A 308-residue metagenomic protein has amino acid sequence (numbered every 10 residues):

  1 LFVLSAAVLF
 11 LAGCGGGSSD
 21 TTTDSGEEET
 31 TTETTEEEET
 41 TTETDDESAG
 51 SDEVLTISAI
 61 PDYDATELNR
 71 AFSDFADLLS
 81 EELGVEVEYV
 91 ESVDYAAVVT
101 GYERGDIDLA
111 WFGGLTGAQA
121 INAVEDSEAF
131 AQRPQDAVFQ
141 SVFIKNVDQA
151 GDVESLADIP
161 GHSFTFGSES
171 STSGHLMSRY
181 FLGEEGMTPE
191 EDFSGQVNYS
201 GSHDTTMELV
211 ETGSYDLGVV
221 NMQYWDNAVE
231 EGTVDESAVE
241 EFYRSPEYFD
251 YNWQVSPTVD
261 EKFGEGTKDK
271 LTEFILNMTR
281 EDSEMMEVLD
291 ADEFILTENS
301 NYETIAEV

Functional and structural regions predicted by a protein language model:
F10-G13: C-terminal motif of bacterial Sec signal peptides marking the signal peptidase cleavage site
G15-S18: Bacterial signal peptide processing site
A49-A59, Y63-D77, E81, Y248 (+2 more regions): An extracytoplasmic/periplasmic, membrane-proximal ligand-sensing/linker region
D52-S80, L115, V138-E208, T212-D216 (+2 more regions): Bilobed "Venus flytrap"/periplasmic-binding protein-like clamshell domains and structurally analogous long
E81-E91, D106, G186-Y199, D235-A238: A local structural motif
T100-D158: Acidic, polar ligand-binding/catalytic clefts
W111-V124, G183-E184, E211-T212, D216-E236: A ligand-binding cleft/hinge motif common to bilobed small-molecule-binding domains
S127-D136, F193-Q196, V229-Y248: Short beta-strand->loop
